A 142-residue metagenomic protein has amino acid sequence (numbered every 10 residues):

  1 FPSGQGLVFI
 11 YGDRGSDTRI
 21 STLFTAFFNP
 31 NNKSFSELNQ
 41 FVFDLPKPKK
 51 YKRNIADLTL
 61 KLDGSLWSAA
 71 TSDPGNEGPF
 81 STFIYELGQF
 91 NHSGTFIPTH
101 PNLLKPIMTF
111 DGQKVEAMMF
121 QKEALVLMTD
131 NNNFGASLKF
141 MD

Functional and structural regions predicted by a protein language model:
F1-D142: Sequence/structural signature of beta-propeller domains
